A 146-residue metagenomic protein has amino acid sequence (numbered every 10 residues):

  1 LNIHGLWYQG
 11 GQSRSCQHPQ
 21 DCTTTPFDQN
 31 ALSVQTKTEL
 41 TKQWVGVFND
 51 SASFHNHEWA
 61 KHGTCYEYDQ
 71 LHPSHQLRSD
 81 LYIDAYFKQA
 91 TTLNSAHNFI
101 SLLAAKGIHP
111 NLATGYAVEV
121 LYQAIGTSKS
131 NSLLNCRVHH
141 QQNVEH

Functional and structural regions predicted by a protein language model:
L1-H146: Domain-level detector of nuclease and nuclease-like folds in predominantly extracellular/periplasmic contexts
